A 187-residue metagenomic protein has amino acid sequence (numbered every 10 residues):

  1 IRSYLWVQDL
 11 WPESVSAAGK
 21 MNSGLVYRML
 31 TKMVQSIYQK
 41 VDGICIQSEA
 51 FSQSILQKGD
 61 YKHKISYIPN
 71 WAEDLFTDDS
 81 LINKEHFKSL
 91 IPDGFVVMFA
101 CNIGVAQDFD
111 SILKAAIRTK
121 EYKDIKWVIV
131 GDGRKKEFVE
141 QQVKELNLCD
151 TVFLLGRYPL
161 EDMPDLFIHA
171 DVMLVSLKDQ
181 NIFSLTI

Functional and structural regions predicted by a protein language model:
I1-V15: Active-site proximal beta-strand in glycosyltransferases
G24-I44: Membrane-proximal helix-turn-helix segments that form the acceptor-binding/catalytic region of lipid-linked
A50, I68-W71, R157: Carbohydrate-associated surface elements
A50-S52, K135: Alpha-helix capping/helix-boundary segments
L56, Y67, W71-F87, D108: Acidic anion/phosphate-binding donor-loop and adjacent secondary structure in glycosyltransferase catalytic cores
A72, H86-Q107, I112-I117, V128: Conserved donor-binding/catalytic core segment of Leloir-type glycosyltransferases
Q107, P159-I187: Nucleotide-sugar-dependent
V128-G131, E137-P164: Nucleotide-activated donor-binding/catalytic signature segment of Leloir-type glycosyltransferases, i.e., the conserved
